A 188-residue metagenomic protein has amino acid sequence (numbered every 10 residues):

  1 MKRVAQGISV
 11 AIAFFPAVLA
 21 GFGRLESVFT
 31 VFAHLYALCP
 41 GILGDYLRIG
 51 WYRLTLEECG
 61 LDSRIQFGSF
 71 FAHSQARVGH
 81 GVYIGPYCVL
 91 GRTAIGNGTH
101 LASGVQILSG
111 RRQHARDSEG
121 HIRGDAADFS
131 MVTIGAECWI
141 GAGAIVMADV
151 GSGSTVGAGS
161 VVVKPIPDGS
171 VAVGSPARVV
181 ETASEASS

Functional and structural regions predicted by a protein language model:
M1-E57, L61, Q113-E119, E137 (+1 more regions): Terminal amphipathic alpha-helical/low-complexity segments used for targeting or macromolecular assembly
I42-G50, E58, S69-G79, Y83-V150 (+2 more regions): Flexible, glycine/small-residue-enriched loop-and-beta-strand segment within the central core of proteins
A142-T155, S160-K164: Beta-rich strand-turn-strand
G169-S170: Extracellular disulfide-bonded cysteine-rich modules/repeats
